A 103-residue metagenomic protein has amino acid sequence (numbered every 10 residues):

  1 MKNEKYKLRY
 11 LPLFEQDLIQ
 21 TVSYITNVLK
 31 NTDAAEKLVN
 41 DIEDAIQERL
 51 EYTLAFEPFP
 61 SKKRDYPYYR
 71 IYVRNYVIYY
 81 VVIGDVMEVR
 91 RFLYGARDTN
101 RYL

Functional and structural regions predicted by a protein language model:
M1-R64: Basic, Lys/Arg-enriched alpha-helical interface segments
Y6, Y10, Y24, Y68 (+2 more regions): Aromatic side chains
L29, V73-V77, V81-L103: Enriched for short, Lys/Arg-rich terminal
Y52-V86: Basic/aromatic recognition patch in beta-strand/loop cores that engages polyanionic ligands
